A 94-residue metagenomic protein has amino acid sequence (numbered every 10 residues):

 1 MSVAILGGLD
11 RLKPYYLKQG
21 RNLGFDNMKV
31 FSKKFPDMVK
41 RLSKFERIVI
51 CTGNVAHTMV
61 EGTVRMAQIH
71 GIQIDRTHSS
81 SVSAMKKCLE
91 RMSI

Functional and structural regions predicted by a protein language model:
S2-F25: Short, charged N-terminal beta->alpha structural module
P14-Y16, M59-E61, K86: Short glycine-/acidic-enriched loop or helix-start segments at secondary-structure transitions that form or flank
G20-R21, T63, A67: A generic structural signal for well-ordered alpha-helical segments
D26-K40: A short, well-structured beta->alpha microelement
S43-F45: Alpha-helix C-terminal capping/helix-to-coil transition sites in glycosyltransferase folds
G53-N54: Short glycine-/small-residue-rich Rossmann-like dinucleotide-binding loops
Q68-I94: Ser/Thr/Gly-rich flexible loops in soluble cytosolic domains mediating phosphotransfer, phosphorylation
